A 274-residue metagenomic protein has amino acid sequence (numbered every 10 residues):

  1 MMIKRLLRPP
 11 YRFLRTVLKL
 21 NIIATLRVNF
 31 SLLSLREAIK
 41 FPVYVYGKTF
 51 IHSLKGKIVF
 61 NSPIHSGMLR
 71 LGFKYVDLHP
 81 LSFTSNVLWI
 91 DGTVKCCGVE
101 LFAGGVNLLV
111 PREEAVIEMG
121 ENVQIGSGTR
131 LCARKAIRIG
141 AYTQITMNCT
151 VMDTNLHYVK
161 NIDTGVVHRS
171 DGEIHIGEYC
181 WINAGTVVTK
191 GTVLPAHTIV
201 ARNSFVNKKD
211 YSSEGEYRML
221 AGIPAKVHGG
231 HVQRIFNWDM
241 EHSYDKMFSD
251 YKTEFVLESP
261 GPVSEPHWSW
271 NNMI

Functional and structural regions predicted by a protein language model:
M1-M152, E173-Y179, T186, A196 (+3 more regions): Domain-scale signature associated with acetyltransferase and cell-envelope carbohydrate enzymes
V151, L156-I162: Short helix-loop boundary/capping segments
H157, S204-F205, Y211-S212: Flexible glycine-rich beta->alpha loop in the catalytic core of nucleotide-sugar glycosyltransferases
N161-G165, V232: Short acidic, glycine/proline-rich loop/turn micro-motifs
V166-I174: A short acidic, glycine-rich active-site loop that binds or catalyzes chemistry on phosphate/adenosine moieties
I182, V188-G191: Extended serine/threonine-enriched, polar tracts that run as long, contiguous segments within proteins
T189, P195, I199-A201, F205: A generic "structured core" feature
